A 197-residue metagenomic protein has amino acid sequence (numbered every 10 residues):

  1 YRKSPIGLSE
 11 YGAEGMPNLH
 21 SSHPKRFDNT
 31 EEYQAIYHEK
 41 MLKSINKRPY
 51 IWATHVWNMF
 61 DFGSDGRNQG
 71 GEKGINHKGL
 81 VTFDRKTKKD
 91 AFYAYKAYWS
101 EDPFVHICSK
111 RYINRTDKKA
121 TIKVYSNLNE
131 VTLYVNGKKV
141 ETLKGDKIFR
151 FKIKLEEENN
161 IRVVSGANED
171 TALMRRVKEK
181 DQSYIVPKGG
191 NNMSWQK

Functional and structural regions predicted by a protein language model:
Y1-V140, K144, K152-E156, N160-N168 (+1 more regions): Extended substrate-binding grooves/exosites of carbohydrate-active enzymes
A167-W195: Edge beta-strands of extracellular beta-sandwich domains
